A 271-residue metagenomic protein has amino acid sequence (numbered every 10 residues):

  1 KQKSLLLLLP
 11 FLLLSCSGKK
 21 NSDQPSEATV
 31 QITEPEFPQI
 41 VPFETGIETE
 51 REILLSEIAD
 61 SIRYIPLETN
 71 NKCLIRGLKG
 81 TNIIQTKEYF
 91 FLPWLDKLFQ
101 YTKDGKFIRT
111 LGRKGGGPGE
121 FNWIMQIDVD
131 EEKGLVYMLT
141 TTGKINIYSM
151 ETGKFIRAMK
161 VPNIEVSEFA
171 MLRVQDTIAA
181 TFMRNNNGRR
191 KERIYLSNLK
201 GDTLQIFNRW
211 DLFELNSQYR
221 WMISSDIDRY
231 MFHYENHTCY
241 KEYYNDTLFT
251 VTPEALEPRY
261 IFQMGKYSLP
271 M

Functional and structural regions predicted by a protein language model:
L14-S15: C-terminal motif of bacterial Sec signal peptides marking the signal peptidase cleavage site
Q24-E68: Blade/loop signatures of beta-propeller domains
I58-C73, R109-E120, K160-I164, L204-S225 (+1 more regions): Surface-exposed loop and turn segments in beta-propeller and other repeat-based domains that flank or scaffold
E68-L78, F99-Y101, K106-K133, T140 (+1 more regions): Blade-loop segments of beta-propeller domains
L78-G80, N122-I127, I164-R173, Q218-W221 (+1 more regions): Repeated scaffold domains used in trafficking and secretory/extracellular systems, primarily beta-propellers
I84-K87, V129-K133, R173-Q175, Y234: Residue-level detector of Asp-centered blade-edge/turn motifs that repeat once per structural unit in beta-propeller
T102-D104, S149-G153, N198-D202, V251-A255: Short loop/turn segments that connect beta-strands within beta-propeller blades
K144-N146, G188-Y195, N245-F249: Structural motif
